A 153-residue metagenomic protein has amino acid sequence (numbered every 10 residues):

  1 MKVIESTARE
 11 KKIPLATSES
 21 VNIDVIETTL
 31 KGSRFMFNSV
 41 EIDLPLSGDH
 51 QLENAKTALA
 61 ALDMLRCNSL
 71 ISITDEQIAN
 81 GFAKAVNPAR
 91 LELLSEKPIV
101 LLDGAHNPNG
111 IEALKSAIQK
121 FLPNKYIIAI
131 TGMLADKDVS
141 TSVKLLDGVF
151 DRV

Functional and structural regions predicted by a protein language model:
M1-N38, L59-E76: Acidic, Mg2+-coordinating active-site environments of NTP-dependent enzymes
F35-R152: Nucleotide phosphate-binding/pyrophosphate-handling subdomain across enzymes that bind or process nucleotide phosphates
